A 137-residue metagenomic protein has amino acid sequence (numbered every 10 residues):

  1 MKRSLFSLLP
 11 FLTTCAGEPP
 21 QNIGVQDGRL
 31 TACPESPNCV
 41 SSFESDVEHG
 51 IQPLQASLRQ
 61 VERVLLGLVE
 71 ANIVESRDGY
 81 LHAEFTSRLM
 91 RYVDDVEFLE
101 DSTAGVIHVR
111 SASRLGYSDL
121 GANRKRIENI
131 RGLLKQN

Functional and structural regions predicted by a protein language model:
M1-L12: Sec-dependent bacterial lipoprotein signal peptides
C15-N137: Ser/Thr-rich, low-complexity intrinsically disordered terminal regions
